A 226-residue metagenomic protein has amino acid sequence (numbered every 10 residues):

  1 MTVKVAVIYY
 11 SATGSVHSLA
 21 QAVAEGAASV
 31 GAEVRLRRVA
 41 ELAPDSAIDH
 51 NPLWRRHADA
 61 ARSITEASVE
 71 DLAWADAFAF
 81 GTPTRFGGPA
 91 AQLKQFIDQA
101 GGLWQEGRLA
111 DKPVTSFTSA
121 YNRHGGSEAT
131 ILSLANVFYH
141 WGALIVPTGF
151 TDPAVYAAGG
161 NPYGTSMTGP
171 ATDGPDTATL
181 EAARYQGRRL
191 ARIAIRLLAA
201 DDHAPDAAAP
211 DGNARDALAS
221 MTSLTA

Functional and structural regions predicted by a protein language model:
M1-R108, M167-A226: N-terminal beta1-alpha1-beta2 submodule of the flavodoxin-like/Rossmannoid cofactor-binding fold
Y9-Y10, Y121, Y139, Y156 (+3 more regions): Sequence-level detector for tyrosine residue identity
S15, T82, G88-P89, G126-S127 (+4 more regions): Gly/Ser/Thr-rich helix-start
V39-P44, G142-A171: Mobile beta-alpha loop/short-helix "lid" or hinge segments that flank ligand
S46-H50, S127, A158: Short, well-ordered secondary-structure micro-motifs
D98-G101, Q105, S119-N122, H140 (+1 more regions): Alpha-helix boundary/capping detector
A110-A157: Short, glycine-/small-residue-rich phosphate/pyrophosphate-handling segment
